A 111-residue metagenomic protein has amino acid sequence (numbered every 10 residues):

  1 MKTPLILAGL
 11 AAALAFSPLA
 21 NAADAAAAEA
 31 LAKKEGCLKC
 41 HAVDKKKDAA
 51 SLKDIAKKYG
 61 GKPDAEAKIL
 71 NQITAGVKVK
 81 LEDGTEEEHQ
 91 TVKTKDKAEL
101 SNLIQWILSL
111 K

Functional and structural regions predicted by a protein language model:
M1-A8: Bacterial N-terminal signal peptides that target proteins for export
A8-A15: Bacterial N-terminal signal peptides
F16-D24: Sec/Tat signal peptide C-region and signal peptidase I cleavage site
D24-V43: Sequence/structural segment immediately N-terminal to covalent heme-attachment motifs in c-type and related
K39, D48-Y59, N71-I104: Axial heme c-ligation environment in periplasmic c-type cytochrome domains
H41, L108-K111: Protein kinase-like catalytic domain
K62, E66-L70: Domain-level signature for proteins that mediate thiol-based redox and metal-cofactor handling
